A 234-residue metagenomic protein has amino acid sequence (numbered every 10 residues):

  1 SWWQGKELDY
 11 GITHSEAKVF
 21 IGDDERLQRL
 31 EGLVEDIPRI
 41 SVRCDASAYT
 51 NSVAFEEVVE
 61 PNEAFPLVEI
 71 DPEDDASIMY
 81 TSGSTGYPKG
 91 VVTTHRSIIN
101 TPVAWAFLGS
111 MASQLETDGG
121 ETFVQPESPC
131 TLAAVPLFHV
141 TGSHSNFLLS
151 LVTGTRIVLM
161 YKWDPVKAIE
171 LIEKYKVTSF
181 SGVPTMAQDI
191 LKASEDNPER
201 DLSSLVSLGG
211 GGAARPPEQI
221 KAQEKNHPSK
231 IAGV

Functional and structural regions predicted by a protein language model:
S1, A134-H139: Conserved AMP-binding
H14-E16, K174-Y175: Active-site charged/polar residues at nucleotide-handling catalytic sites that mediate phosphoryl, nucleotidyl
E25-P72, I99, S194: ANL superfamily adenylate-forming
N62-Y80, Y87, T117, E121-C130: Conserved pre-ATP/AMP-binding loop-to-beta segment of ANL
A76-W105, A112: Conserved AMP-binding A3 loop
G83, V152, V177-G182, K192-V234: Gly/Ser/Thr-rich phosphate-binding loop
I99-C130, F138-T178, A193: Conserved AMP-binding/adenylation subdomain of ANL enzymes
